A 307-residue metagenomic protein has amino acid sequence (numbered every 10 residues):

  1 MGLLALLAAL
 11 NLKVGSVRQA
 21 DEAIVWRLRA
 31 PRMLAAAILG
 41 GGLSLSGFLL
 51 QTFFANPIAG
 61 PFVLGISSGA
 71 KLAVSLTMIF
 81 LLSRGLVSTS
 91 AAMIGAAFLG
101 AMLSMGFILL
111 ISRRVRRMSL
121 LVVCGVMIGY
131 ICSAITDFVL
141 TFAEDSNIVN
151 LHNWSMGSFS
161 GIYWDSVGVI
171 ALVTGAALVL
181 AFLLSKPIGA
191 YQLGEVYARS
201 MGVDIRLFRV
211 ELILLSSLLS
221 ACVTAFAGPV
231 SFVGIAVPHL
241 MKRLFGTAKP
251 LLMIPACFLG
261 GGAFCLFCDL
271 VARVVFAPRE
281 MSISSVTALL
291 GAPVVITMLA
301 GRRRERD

Functional and structural regions predicted by a protein language model:
M1-D307: Alpha-helical transmembrane segments in inner-membrane proteins
